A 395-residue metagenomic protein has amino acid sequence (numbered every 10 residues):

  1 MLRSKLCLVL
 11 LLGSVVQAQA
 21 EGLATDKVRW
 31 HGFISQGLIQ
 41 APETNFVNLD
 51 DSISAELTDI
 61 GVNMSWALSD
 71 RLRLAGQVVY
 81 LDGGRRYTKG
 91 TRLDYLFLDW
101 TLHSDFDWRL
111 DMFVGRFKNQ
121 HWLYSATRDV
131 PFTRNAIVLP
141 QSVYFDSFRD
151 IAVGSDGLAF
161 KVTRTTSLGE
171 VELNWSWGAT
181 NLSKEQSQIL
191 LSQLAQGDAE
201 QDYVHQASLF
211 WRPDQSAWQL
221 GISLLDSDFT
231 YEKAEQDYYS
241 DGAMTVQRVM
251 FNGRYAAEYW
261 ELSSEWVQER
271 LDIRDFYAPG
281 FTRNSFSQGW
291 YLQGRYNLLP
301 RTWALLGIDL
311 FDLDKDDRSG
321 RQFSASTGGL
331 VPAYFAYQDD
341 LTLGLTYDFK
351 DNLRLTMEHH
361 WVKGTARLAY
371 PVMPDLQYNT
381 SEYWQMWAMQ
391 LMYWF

Functional and structural regions predicted by a protein language model:
M1-L23: Cleavable N-terminal export/targeting peptides
G22-N45: Transmembrane beta-strand segments of Gram-negative outer membrane beta-barrel proteins
K27, G37, D51-S183, F210-D214 (+3 more regions): Outer membrane beta-barrel
G32-Q40, G76-Y80, M112-R116, L173-A179 (+4 more regions): Transmembrane beta-barrel strands of outer-membrane/channel proteins
G37-T58, Q188-A195: Surface-exposed strand-loop-strand hairpins of Gram-negative outer-membrane beta-barrel proteins
E43, Y124-T127, D317, L368: Short, solvent-exposed loop/turn and secondary-structure capping segments
N48-L49, G221-F395: Outer-membrane beta-barrel pore domains
T101-L102, F106-M112, F148-L292, Y296-A304: Signature for the C-terminal beta-barrel architecture of outer-membrane proteins
